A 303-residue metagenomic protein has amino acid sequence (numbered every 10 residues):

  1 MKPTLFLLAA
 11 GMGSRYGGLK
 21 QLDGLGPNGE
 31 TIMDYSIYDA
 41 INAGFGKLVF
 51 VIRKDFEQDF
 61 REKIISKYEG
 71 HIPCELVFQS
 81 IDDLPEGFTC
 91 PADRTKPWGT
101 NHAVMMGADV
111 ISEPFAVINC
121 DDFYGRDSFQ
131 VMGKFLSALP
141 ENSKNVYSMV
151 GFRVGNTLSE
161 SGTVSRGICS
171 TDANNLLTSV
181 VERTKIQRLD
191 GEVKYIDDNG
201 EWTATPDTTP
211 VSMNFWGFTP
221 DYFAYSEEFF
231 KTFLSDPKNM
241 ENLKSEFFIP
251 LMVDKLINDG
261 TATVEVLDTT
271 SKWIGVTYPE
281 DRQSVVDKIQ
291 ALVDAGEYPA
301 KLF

Functional and structural regions predicted by a protein language model:
M1-A10, P27-V117, Y124-G125, F129-V131 (+1 more regions): Conserved N-terminal catalytic core of the sugar/cofactor nucleotidyltransferase
M12, D121-D122, V154: Active-site metal-binding loops of divalent metal-dependent hydrolases
L22, C169-T171, V266: A structural signal for short hydrophobic beta-strand segments in well-ordered beta-sheet cores
D59-F60, D127, Y225, M252 (+1 more regions): Phosphate- and divalent-cation-binding pockets in alpha/beta enzyme and binding domains that engage nucleotide-derived
R126-F215, P220: Conserved core of the sugar-phosphate nucleotidyltransferase
P210, E265-S271: Catalytic beta-strand/loop signature of glycosyltransferases that borders the donor
E227-A262: A C-terminal functional module that forms or caps the active site or interfaces directly with catalytic machinery
